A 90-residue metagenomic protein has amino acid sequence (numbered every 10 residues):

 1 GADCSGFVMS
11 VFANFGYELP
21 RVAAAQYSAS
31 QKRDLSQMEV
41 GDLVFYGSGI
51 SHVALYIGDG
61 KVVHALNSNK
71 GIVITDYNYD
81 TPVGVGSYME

Functional and structural regions predicted by a protein language model:
G1-V40: Catalytic cysteine-centered active-site loop
D3, S51-H52: Short loop/turn microsegments at loop-to-beta-strand junctions
Y17, A23-R33, S51, I57-E90: Aromatic- and glycine-rich peptidoglycan recognition patches
L43-F45: Hydrophobic beta-strand signal
